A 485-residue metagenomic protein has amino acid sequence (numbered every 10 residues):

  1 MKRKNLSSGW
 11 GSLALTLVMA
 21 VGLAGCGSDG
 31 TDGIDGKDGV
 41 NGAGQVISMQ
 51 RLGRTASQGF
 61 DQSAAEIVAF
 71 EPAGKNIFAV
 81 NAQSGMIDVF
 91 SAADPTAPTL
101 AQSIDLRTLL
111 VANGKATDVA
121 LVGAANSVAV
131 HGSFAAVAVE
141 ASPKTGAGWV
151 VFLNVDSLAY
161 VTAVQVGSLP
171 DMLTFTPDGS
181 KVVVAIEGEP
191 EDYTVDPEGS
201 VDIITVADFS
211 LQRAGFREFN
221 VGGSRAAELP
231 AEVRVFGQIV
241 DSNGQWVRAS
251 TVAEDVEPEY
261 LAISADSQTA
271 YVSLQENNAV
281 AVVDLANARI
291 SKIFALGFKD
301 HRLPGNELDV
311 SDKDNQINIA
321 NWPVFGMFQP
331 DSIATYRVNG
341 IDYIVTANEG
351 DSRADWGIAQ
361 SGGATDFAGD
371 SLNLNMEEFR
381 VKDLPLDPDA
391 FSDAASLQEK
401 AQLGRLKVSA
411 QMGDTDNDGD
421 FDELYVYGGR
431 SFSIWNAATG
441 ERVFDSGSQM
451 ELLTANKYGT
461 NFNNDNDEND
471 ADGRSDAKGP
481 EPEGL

Functional and structural regions predicted by a protein language model:
M1-K2, R337: Initiator methionine at the very start of the polypeptide chain
K2-A14: Bacterial N-terminal signal peptides that target proteins for export
G22-G25: C-terminal motif of bacterial Sec signal peptides marking the signal peptidase cleavage site
G27, A43-G484: Beta-sheet-rich non-transmembrane sensory/scaffold domains
G27-G42: Collagen/collagen-like triple-helix recognition
